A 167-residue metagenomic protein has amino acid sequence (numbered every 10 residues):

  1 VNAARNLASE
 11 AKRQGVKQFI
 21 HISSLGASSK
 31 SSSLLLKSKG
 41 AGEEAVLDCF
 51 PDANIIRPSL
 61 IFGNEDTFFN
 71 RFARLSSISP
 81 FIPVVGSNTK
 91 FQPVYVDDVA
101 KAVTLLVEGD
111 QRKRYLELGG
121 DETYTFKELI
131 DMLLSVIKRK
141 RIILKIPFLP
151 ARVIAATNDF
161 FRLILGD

Functional and structural regions predicted by a protein language model:
V1-F19, K37-D48: NAD(P)-cofactor binding segment of oxidoreductase domains
A3, T67-F68, G86-E108, R114: Substrate-positioning beta->alpha
A4, F68-F69, V96, F126 (+1 more regions): A general structural signal for well-ordered alpha-helical segments in protein cores
S23, S29, E43-N70, R74: Conserved beta-loop-beta element that borders a ligand/cofactor-binding pocket
S32-S38, I61, Q92-V96: The catalytic Tyr-centered alpha-helix of NAD(P)H-dependent dehydrogenases
I55, K90-P93, T123: Short aromatic/basic micro-patch
A73-G86: A short C-terminal helix-loop "cap" of Rossmann-like NAD(P)-dependent dehydrogenase/epimerase domains
L106-D167: Mid/C-terminal beta-alpha module of Rossmann-like enzyme folds, strongest in SDR-family dehydrogenases/epimerases
